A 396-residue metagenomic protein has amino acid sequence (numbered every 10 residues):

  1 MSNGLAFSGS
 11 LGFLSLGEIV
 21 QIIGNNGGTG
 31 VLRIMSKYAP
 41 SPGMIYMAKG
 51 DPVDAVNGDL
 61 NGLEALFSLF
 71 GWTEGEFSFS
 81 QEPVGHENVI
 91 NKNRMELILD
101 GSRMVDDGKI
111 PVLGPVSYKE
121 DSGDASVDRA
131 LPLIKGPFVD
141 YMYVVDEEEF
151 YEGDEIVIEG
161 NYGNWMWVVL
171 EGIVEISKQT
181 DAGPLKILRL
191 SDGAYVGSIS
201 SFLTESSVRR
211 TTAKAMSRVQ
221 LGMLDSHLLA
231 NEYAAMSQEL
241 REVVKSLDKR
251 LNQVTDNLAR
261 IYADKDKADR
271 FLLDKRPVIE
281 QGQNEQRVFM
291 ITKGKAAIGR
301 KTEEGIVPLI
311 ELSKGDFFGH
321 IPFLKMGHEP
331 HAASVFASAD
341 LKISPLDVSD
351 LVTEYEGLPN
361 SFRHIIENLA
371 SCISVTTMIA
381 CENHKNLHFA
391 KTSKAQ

Functional and structural regions predicted by a protein language model:
M1-Y151, I158-N161, L170-I176, P184 (+15 more regions): Acidic, Ser/Thr/Pro-enriched low-complexity segments and adjacent helix/loop capping patches that create flexible
A6, I156, L185-L188, V278 (+1 more regions): Local beta-strand/beta-hairpin segments that build beta-sheet-rich folds
G153, G193, K275-R276, K314-G315: Tight coil/turn sites that cap or link beta-strands
D154-N161, K275-Q283: Short phosphate-coordinating micro-motif centered on Lys-Gly-acidic
W165, S206-T212, R218-Q220, H328-S334 (+1 more regions): Helix-loop-beta junctions that constitute the ligand-sensing/allosteric loops of cytosolic regulatory sensor domains
W167, F289: Structured binding elements
L170, S191, S217, T292 (+2 more regions): A cytosolic small-molecule/anion-sensing beta-strand core signal
T180-A182, T302-E304: Solvent-exposed strand-loop boundary residues in beta-sheet-rich modules
